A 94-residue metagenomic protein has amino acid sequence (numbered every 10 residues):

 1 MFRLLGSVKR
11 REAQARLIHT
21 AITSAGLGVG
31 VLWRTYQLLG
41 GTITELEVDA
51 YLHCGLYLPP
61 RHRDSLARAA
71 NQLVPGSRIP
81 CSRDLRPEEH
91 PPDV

Functional and structural regions predicted by a protein language model:
F2, R10, V74-V94: Short, charged, intrinsically disordered terminal tails
Q14-S24: Short, amphipathic alpha-helical "recognition" segments used to contact nucleic acids or chromatin
A21, L32-Q37: Short alpha-helical "recognition helix" segments of helix-turn-helix
G26-R34, T44-E45, P60: Short, charged amphipathic recognition helices of the HTH superfamily and cognate SANT/SANTA-like modules
L39, G55-L56, L73: The DNA-recognition helices of helix-turn-helix-type DNA-binding domains
E45-Y57: Recognition helix of helix-turn-helix/homeodomain-like DNA-binding domains that insert into the DNA major groove
H62-S77: DNA major-groove recognition helix of helix-turn-helix/homeodomain DNA-binding modules
